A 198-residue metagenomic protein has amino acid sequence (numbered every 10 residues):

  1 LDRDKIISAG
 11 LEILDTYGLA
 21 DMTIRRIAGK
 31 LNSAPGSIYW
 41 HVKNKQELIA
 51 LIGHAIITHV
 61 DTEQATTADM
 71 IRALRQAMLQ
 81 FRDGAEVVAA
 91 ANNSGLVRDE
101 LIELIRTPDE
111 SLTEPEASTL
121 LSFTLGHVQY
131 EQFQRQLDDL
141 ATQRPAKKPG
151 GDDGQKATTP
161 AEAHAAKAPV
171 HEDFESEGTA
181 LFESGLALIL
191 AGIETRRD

Functional and structural regions predicted by a protein language model:
K5, A9, I13-E47, L51: Helix-turn-helix
I7, T67, I71, A117 (+1 more regions): Short, amphipathic alpha-helical "lid/cap" segments that border enzyme active or binding sites
A9-Y17, A55, H59, E63 (+3 more regions): Solvent-exposed, amphipathic alpha-helical segments
L14, V42, A50-I56, N92-V97 (+1 more regions): Alpha-helical DNA-contacting segments of helix-turn-helix folds
H59-L101, A117-L120: Hydrophobic alpha-helical connector segments
E110-L121, F133: All-alpha amphipathic helical-bundle segments outside canonical DNA-binding/catalytic cores that form hydrophobic
F133-D198: C-terminal peripheral helix-coil segments that are non-catalytic and often amphipathic
